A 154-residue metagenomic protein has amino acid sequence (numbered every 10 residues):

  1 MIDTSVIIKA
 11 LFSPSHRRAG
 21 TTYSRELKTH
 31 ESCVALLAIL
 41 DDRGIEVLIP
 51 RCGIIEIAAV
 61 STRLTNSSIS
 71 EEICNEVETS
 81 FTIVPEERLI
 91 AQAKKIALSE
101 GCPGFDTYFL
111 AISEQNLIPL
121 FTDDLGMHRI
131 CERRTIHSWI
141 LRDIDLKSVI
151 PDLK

Functional and structural regions predicted by a protein language model:
M1-I49, T62-S68, V149: Short, well-structured N-terminal submotif of metal-dependent ribonuclease cores
K9, A59, H128-R129: Alpha-helical elements of the RecA-like P-loop NTPase motor core of helicases
Y23, T82, E114-Q115, P119-K154: Acidic, PIN/NYN-like endoribonuclease modules and their adjacent C-terminal/linker elements
D42-G44, T79-S80, N116: Structured helix-beta-strand junction loops
T62-E72, E78-V84: Helix-adjacent hinge/juxtasegments
T82-G126: Active-site neighborhoods of divalent-metal-dependent phosphate/nucleic-acid chemistry enzymes
